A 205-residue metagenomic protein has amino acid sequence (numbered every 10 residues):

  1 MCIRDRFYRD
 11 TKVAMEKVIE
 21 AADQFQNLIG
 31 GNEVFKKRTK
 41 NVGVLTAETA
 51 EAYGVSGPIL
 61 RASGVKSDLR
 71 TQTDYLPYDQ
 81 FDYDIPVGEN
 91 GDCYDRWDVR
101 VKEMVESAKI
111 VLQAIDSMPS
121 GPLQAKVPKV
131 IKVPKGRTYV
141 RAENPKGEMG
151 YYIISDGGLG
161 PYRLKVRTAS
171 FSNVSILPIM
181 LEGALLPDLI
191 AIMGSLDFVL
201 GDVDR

Functional and structural regions predicted by a protein language model:
R4-R205: Active-site bordering "gate/hinge" segments that shape substrate access to catalytic or cofactor-binding pockets
